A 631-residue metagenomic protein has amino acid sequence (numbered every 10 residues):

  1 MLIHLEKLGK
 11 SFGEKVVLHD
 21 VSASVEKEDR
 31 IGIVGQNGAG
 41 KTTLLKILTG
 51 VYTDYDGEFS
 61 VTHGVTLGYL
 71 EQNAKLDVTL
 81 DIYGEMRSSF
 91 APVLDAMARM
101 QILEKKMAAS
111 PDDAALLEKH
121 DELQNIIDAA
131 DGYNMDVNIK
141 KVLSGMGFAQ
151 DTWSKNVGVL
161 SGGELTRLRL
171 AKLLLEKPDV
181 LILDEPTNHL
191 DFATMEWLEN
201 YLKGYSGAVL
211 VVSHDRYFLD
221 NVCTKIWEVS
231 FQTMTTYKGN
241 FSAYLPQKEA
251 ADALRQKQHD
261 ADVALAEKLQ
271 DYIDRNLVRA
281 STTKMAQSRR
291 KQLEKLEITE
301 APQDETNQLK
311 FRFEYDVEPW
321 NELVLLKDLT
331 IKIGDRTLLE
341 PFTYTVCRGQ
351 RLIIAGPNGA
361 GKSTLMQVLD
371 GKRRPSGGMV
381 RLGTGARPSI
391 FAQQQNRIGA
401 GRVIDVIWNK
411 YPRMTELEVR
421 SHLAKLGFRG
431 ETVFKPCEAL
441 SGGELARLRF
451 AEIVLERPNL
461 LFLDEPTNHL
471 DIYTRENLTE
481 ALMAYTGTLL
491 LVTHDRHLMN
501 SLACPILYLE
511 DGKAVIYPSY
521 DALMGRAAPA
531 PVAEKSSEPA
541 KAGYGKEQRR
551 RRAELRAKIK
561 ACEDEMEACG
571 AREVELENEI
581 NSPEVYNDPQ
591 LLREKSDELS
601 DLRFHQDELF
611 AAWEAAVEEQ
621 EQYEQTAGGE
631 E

Functional and structural regions predicted by a protein language model:
M1-K257, Q308, R312-E631: ABC ATP-binding cassette signature C-motif
Q247-Y272, N276-L296, E300-P302: Intracellular alpha-helical coupling/juxtamembrane segments of multi-pass membrane proteins
